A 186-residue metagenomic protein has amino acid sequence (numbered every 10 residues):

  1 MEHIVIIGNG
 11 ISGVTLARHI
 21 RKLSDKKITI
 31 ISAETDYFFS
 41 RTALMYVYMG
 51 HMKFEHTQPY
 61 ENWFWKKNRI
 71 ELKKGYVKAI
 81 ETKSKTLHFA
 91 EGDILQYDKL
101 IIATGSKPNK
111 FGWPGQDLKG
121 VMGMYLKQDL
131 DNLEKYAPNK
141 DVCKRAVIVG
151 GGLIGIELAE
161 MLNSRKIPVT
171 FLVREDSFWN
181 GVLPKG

Functional and structural regions predicted by a protein language model:
M1-V5, N62-V147, S177: FAD-binding core/adjacent interface of flavoenzyme oxidoreductases
E2-I70, M161-K185: Beta1-alpha1 glycine-rich phosphate/pyrophosphate-binding loop at the start of Rossmann-like nucleotide-binding domains
G8-I11, Y125, G150-G152: Glycine-rich Rossmann-fold phosphate-binding loop(s) that bind the pyrophosphate of adenine dinucleotide cofactors
I11-V14, S106, Q116, L153-I156: Gly/Ser/Thr-rich helix-start
D25-I30, K119-M122, I156-E157: Short acidic/polar alpha-helix capping motifs at helix-coil junctions
N132-L183: Rossmann-like NAD(P)H-binding beta-loop-alpha module
